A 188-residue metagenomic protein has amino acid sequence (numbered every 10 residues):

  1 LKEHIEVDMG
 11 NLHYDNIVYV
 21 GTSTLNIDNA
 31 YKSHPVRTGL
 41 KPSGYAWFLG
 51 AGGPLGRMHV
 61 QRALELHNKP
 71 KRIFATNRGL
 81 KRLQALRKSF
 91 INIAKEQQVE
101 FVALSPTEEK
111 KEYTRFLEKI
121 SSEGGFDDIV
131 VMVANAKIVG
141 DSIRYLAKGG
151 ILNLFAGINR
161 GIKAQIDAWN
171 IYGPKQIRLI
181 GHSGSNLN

Functional and structural regions predicted by a protein language model:
L1-K32, K69-R72, R78-V102, V133-N188: Glycine-rich phosphate-binding loop and adjacent beta-alpha segment of Rossmann(oid) nucleotide-cofactor-binding
A30-L40: Conserved alpha-helix/loop element of class I SAM-dependent methyltransferases that forms part of the SAM/SAH-binding
G39-Y45, G124: Short helix-loop-beta connector
W47-G50: Conserved N-terminal Rossmann-fold NAD(P)-binding element of oxidoreductases
G56-H59: N-terminal Rossmann-fold NAD(P) dinucleotide-binding loop
A63: Aromatic pocket-lining residues of Rossmann-like dinucleotide-binding sites
E109-G124: Short amphipathic alpha-helix with an adjacent loop that forms part of the alpha/beta core around
D127-V130: N-terminal Rossmann-like NAD(P) cofactor-binding module of classical short-chain dehydrogenase/reductase
